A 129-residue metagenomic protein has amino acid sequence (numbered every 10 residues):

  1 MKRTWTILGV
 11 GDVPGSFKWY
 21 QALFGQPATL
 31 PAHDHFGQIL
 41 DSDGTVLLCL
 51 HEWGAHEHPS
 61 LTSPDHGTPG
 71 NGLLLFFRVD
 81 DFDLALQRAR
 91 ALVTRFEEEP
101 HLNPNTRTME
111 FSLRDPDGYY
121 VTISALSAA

Functional and structural regions predicted by a protein language model:
M1-W5, Q26-F77, L86-R114, A125-A129: Vicinal oxygen chelate
V10-V13, P104-T106: Conserved beta-strand-loop-alpha-helix junction that forms the acyl-donor binding cleft
D12-V13, D80-F82: Helix N-cap motif at beta-to-alpha junctions
S16-Q21, A89, G118: Conserved active-site tyrosine of GNAT-family acetyltransferases
